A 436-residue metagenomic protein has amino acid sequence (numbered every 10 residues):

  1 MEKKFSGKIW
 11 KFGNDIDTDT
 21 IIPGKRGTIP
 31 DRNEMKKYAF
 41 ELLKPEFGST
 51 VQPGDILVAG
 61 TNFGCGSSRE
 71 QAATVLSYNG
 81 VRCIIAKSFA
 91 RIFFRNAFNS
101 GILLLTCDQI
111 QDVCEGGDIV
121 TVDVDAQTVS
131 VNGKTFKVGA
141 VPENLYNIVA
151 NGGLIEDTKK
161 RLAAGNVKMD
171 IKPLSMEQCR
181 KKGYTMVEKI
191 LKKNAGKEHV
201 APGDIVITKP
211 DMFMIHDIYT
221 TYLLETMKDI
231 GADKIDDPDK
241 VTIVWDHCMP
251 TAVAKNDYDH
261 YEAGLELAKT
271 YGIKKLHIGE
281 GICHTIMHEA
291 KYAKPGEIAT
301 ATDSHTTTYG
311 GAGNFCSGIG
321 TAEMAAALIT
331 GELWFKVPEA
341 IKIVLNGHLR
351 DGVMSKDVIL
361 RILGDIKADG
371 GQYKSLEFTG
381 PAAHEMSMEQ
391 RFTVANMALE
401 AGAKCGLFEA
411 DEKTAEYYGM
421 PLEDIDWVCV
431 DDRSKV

Functional and structural regions predicted by a protein language model:
M1-V436: Fe-S-dependent hydro-lyases/dehydratases of central metabolism
